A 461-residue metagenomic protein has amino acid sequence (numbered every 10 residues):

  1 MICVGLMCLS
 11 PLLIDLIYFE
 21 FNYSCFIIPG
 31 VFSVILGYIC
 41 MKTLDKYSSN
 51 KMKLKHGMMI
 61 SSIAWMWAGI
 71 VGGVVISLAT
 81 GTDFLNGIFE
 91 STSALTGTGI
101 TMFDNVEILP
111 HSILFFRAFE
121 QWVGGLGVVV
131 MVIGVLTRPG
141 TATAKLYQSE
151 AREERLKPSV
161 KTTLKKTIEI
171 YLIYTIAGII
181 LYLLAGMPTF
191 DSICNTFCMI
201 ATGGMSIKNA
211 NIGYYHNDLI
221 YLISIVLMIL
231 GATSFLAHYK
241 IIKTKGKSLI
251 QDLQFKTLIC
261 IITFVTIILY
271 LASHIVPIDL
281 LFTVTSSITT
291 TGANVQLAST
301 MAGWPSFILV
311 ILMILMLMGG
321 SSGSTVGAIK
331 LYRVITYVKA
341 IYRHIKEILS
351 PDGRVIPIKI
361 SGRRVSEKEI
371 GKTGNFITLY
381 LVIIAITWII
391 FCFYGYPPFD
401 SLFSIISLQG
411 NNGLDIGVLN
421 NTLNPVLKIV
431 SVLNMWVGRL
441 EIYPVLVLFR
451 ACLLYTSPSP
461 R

Functional and structural regions predicted by a protein language model:
M1-R461: Membrane-proximal intracellular helices of multi-pass ion channels
